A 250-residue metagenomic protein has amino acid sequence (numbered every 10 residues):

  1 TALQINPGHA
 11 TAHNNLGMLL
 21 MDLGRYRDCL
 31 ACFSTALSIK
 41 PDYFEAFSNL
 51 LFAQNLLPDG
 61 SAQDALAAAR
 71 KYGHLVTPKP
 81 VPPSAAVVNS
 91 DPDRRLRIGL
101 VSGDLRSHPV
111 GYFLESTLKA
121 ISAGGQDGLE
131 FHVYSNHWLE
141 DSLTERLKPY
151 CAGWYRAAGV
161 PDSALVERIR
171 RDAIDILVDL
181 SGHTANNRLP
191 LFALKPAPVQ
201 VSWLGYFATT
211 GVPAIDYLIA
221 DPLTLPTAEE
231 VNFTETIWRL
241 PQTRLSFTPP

Functional and structural regions predicted by a protein language model:
T1-P250: Alpha-helical solenoid repeat scaffolds of the TPR/TPR-like class and their adjacent stem/linker regions that mediate
